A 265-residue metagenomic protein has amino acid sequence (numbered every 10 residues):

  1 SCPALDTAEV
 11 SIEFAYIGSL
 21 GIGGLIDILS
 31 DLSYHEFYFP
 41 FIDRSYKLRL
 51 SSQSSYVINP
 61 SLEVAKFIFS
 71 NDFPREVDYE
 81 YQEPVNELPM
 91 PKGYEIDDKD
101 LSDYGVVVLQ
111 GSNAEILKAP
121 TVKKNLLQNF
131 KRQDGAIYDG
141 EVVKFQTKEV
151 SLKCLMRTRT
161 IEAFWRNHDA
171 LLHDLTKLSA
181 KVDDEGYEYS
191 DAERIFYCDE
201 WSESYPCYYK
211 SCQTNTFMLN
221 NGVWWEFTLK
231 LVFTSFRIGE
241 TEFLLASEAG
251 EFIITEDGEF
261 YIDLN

Functional and structural regions predicted by a protein language model:
S1-N265: Extracellular/virion structural assembly segments
